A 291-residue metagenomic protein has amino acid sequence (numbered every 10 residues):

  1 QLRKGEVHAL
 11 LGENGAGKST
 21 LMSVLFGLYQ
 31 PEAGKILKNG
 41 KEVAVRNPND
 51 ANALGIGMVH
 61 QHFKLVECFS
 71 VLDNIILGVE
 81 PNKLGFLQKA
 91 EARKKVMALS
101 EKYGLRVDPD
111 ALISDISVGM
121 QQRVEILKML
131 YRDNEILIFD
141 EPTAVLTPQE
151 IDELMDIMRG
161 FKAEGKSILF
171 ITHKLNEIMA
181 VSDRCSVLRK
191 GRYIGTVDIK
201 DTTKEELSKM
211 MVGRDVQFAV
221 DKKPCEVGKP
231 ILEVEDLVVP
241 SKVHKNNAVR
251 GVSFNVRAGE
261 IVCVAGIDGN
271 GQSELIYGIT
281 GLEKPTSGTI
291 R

Functional and structural regions predicted by a protein language model:
Q1-R291: Glycine-rich phosphate-binding loops of nucleotide-dependent enzymes
